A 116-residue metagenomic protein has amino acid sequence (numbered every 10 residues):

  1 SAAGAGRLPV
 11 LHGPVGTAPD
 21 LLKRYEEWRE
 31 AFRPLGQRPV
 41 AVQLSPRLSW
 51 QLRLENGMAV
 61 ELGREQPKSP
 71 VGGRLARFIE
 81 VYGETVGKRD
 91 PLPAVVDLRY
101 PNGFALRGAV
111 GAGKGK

Functional and structural regions predicted by a protein language model:
S1-K116: Charged, solvent-exposed interaction patches on well-folded alpha/beta domains that mediate macromolecular contacts
